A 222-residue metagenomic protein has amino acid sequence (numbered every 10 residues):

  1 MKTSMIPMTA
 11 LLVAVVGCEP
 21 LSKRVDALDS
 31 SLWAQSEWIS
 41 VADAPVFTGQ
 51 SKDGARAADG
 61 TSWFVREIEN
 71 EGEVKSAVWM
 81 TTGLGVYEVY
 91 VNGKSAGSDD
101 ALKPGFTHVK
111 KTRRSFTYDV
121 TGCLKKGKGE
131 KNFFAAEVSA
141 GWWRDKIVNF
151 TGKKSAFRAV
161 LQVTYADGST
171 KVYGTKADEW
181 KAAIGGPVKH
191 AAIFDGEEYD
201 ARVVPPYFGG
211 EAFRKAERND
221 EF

Functional and structural regions predicted by a protein language model:
M1-M5: Positively charged n-region of N-terminal signal peptides that target proteins for export
P7-V15: Bacterial N-terminal signal peptides
M8, L21, V46, P206-Y207: Generic low-complexity segments that are intrinsically disordered, proline-rich and/or Lys/Arg-biased
V15-V25: Bacterial Sec-dependent signal peptides at the C-terminal "C-region" and cleavage site
V16, T48, D167: Short glycine-rich loop/turn motifs that provide flexible caps or phosphate-binding loops at active sites
K23-G72, T82: Solvent-exposed, flexible loop/coil segments flanking beta-strands in beta-rich domains
G54, D59, F64-R202: Accessory beta-strand-rich segments of carbohydrate-active enzymes
V203-F222: Catalytic cores of secreted or luminal carbohydrate-active enzymes
